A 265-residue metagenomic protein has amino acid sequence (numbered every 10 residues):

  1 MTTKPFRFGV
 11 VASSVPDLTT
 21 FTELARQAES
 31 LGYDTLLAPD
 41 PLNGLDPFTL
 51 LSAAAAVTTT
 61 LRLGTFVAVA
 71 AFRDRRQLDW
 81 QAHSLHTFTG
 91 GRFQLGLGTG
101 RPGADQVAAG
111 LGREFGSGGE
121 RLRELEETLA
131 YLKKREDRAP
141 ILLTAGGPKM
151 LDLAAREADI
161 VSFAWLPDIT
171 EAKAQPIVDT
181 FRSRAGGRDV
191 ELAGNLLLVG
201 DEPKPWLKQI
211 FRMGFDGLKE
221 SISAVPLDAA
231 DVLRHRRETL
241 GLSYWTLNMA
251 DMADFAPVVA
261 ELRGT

Functional and structural regions predicted by a protein language model:
M1-T265: Active-site-adjacent structural elements that line small-molecule/cofactor binding pockets in enzymes
